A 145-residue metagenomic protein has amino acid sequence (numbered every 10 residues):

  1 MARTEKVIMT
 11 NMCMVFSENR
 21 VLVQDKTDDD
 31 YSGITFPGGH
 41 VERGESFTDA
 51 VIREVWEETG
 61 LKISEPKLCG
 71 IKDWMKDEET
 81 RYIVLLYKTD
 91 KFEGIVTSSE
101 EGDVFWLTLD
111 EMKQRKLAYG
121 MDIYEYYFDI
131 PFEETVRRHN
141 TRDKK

Functional and structural regions predicted by a protein language model:
M1-V21, P37: Conserved N-terminal beta-strand and adjoining loop/helix that marks the start of the Nudix/MutT-like hydrolase domain
E5, C13, G33, I95-S98: Short secondary-structure boundary/capping segments
I8, F16, F36, I63 (+1 more regions): Short connector loops at helix/strand junctions that flank enzyme active sites, especially segments positioning acidic
N11-C13, L68, Y87-T89: A structural signal for short, well-ordered beta-strand segments
S17-W56: Conserved Nudix-box catalytic region and its N-terminal flanking loop in Nudix hydrolases and closely related
Y31-I34, G102-K145: Nudix hydrolase/Nudix homology domain
V41-S64, W74-D122: Unchanged
